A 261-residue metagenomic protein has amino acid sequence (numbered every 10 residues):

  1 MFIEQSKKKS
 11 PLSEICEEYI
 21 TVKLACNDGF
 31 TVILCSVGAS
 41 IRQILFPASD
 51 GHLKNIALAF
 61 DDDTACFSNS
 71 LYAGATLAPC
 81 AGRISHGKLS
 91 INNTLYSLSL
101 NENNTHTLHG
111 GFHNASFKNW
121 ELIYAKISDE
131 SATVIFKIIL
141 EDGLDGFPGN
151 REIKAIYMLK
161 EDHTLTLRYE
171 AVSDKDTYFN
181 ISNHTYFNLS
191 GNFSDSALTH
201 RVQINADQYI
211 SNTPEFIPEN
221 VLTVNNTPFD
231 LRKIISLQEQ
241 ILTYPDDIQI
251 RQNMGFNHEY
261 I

Functional and structural regions predicted by a protein language model:
M1-I261: An exposed, glycine/acidic-rich loop-and-rim segment of catalytic or binding clefts
